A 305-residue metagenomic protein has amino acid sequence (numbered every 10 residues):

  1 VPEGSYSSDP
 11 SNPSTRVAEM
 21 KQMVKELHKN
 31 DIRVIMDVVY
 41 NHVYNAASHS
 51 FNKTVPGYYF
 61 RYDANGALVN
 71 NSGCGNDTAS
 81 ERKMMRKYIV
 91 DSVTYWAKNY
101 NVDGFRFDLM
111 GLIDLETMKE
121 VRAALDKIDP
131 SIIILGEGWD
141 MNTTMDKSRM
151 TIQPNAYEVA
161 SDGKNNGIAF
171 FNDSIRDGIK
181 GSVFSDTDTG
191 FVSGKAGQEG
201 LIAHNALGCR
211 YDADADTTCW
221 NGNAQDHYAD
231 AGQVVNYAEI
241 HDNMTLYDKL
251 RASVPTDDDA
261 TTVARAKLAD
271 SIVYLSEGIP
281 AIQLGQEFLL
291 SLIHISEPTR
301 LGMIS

Functional and structural regions predicted by a protein language model:
V1-Y100, M110, D114, M118-D129 (+1 more regions): Substrate-binding/active-site clefts of carbohydrate-active enzymes
Y40, R106, L290: Short active-site segment of divalent metal-dependent hydrolases/proteases that encodes the spacing between
A47-S50, M118, M145-T151, S296: Short aromatic-enriched loop/helix-cap "lid" or pocket-rim segments at secondary-structure transitions that line
Y100-N101, G278: Short loop/turn motifs at secondary-structure junctions
N101, Y247-R251, R300: Short acidic (Asp/Glu) and glycine-rich catalytic loops that position anionic groups and cofactors
R122-A123, S131-L289: Conserved alpha/beta catalytic core and glycan-binding cleft of carbohydrate-active enzymes
I293-S305: Single conserved hydrophobic/aromatic residue that forms the stacking wall/gate of nucleotide- or nucleobase-binding
